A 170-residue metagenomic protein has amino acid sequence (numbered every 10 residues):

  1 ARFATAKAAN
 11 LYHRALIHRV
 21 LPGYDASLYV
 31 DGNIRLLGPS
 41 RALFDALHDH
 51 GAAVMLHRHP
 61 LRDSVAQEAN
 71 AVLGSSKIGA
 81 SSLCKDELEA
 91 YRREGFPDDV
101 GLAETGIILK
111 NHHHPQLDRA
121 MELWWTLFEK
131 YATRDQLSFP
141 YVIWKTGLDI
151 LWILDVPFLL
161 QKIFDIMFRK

Functional and structural regions predicted by a protein language model:
A1-K170: Glycosyltransferase catalytic domains, chiefly GT-A lineage
